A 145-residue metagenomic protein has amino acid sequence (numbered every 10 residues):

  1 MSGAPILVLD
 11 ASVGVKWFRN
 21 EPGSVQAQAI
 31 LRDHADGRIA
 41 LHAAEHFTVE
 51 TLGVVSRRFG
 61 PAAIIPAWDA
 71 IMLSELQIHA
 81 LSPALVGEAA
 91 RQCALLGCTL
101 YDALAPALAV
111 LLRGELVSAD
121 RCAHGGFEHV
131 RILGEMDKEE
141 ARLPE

Functional and structural regions predicted by a protein language model:
M1-A43, S56-P66, E139-P144: Short, well-structured N-terminal submotif of metal-dependent ribonuclease cores
M1-I6, H79, P106-E145: Acidic, PIN/NYN-like endoribonuclease modules and their adjacent C-terminal/linker elements
V13-G14, F47, L85, A105 (+1 more regions): Alpha-helix capping/helix-boundary segments
Q26, E50-T51, E88, G125-G126: Phosphate- and divalent-cation-binding pockets in alpha/beta enzyme and binding domains that engage nucleotide-derived
D33-H34, Q92, V130: Hydrophobic helix-cap positions at the C-terminus of alpha-helices in RecA-like/P-loop ATPase nucleotide-binding cores
D36-R38, S74, L112: Structured helix-beta-strand junction loops
H46, E50-L76: Active-site-proximal, substrate-binding regions of enzyme catalytic domains and RNA-binding/basic surfaces
Q77-A119: Active-site neighborhoods of divalent-metal-dependent phosphate/nucleic-acid chemistry enzymes
